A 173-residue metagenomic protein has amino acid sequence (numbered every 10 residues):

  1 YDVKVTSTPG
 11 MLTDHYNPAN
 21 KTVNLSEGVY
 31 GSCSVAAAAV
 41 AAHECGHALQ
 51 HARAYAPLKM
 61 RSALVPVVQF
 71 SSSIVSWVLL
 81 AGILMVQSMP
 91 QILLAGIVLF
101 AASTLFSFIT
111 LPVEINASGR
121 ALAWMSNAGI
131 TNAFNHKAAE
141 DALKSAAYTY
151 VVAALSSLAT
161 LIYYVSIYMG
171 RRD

Functional and structural regions predicted by a protein language model:
Y1-S71, L105-D173: Polar-ligand-bearing catalytic/cofactor-coordination segments of membrane-embedded or membrane-tethered inner-membrane
L64-M89, W124: Post-HExxH zinc-binding segment in Zn-dependent metallohydrolases
S88-V98: Hydrophobic alpha-helical transmembrane segments
G96-S107: Alpha-helical transmembrane segments
